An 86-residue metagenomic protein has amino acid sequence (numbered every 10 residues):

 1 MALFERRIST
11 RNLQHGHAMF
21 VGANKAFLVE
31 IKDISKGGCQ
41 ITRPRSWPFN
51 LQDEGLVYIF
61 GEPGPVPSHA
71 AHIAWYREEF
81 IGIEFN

Functional and structural regions predicted by a protein language model:
M1-I34, W47: N-terminal helix initiation/capping motif
G16-V21, Q52-G64: Short conserved beta-strand and strand-loop elements enriched in small hydrophobics with frequent Asp/Gly
K25-F27, P65-P67, E79: Short acidic/polar mixed-charge low-complexity motifs
L28-I31, S68-A74: Short beta-strand-centered aromatic/proline hotspots
D33-I41: Short, structured beta-strand/loop micro-motifs enriched in basic residues and often containing a Trp
Q40-R43, Y76-N86: Short, solvent-exposed secondary-structure boundary/capping segments
P44-W47, A70-H72: Beta-strand-rich interaction surfaces with strong enrichment in secreted/lumenal proteins
